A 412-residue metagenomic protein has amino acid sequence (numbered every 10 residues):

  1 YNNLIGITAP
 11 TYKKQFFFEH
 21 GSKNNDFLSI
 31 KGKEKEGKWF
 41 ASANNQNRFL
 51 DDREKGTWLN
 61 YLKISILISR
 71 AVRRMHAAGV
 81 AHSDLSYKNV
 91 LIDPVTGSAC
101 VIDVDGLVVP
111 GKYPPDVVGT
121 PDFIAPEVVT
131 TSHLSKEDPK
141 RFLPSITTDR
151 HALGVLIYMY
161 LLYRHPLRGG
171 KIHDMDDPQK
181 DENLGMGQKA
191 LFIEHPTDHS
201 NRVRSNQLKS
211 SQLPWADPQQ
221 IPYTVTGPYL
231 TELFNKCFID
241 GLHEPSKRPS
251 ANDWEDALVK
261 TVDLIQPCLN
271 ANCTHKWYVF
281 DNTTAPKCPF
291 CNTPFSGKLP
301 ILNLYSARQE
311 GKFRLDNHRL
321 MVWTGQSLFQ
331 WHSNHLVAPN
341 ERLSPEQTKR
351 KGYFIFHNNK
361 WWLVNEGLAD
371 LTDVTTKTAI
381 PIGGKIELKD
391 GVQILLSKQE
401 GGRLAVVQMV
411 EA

Functional and structural regions predicted by a protein language model:
Y1-I64, Y113, V118: Conserved structural core of kinase catalytic domains
K63-S65, V72-P94: Catalytic-loop of the protein kinase fold
I102-V108: Activation of the activation-loop gatekeeper triad in protein kinase-fold domains
P114-P139: Conserved activation segment of eukaryotic-like protein kinases, specifically the C-terminal portion of the activation
R141-R150, I157-T231: Conserved C-lobe activation region of Hanks-type protein kinase-like domains
C268-C273, A285-C291: Short cysteine-rich clusters marking metal-coordination/redox-active sites
I301-G352: N-terminal beta-hairpin/loop module of FHA
T372-A412: C-terminal boundary/linker segments immediately following FHA domains
